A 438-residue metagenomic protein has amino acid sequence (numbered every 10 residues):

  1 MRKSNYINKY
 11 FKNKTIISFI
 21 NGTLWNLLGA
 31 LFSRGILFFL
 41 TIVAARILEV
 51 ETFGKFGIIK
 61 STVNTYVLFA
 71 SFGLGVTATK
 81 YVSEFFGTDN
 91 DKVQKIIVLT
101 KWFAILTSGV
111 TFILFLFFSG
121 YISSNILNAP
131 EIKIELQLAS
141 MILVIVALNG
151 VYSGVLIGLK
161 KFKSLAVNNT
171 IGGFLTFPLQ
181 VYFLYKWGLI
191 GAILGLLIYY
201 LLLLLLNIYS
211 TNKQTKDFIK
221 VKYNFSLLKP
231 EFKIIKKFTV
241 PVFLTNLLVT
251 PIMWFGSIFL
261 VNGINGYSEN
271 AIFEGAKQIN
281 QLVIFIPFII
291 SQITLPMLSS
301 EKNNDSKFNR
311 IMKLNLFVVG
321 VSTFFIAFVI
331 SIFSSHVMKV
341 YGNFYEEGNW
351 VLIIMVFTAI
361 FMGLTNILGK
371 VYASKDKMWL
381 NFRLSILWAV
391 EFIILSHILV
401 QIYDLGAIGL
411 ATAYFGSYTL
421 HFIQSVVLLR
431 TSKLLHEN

Functional and structural regions predicted by a protein language model:
R2-F19, L196, I208-P251, K302-K307 (+1 more regions): Interhelical loop/hinge segments that connect adjacent transmembrane helices in multipass membrane
T15-I16, S119-A139, Y267-S268, I332-I360 (+1 more regions): Interfacial segments at transmembrane-helix termini and the short loops linking adjacent helices
I17-T79, L116, F177, V240-N262 (+5 more regions): Signature of the first transmembrane helix
N21-F38, N169-G173, A192-L203, N207 (+4 more regions): Transmembrane helical elements of multi-pass membrane transporters/channels
T23-S33, L136-Q137, M141, L156-V181 (+7 more regions): Alpha-helical transmembrane segments of multi-pass membrane transporters/permeases
A45-T52, K160-K163, G173-L205, S268 (+7 more regions): Membrane-interface helix-loop junctions in multi-pass transport and translocation proteins
S71-G87, G158, D217, N280-D305 (+1 more regions): Helix-loop junctions and terminal segments of transmembrane helices in multi-pass membrane transport/translocation
W102-V242, R383-L387: Hydrophobic transmembrane helix module of multi-pass membrane transport proteins
